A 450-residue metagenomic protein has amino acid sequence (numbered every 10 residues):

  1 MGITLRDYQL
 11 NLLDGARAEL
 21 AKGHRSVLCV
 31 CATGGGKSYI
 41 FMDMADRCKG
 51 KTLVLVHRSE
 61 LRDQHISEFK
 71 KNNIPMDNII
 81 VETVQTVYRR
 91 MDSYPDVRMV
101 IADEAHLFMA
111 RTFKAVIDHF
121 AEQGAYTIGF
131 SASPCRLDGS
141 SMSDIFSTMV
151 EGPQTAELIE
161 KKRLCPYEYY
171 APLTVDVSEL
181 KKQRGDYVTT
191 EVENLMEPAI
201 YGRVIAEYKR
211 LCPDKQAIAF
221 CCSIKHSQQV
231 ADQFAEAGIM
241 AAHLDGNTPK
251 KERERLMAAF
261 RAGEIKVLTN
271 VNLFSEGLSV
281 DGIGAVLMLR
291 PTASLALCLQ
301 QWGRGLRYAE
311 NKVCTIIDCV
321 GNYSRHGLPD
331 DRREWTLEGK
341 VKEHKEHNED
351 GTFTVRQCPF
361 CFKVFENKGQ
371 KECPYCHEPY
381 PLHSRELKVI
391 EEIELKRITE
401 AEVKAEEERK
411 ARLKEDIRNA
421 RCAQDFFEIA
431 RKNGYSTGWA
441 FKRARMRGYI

Functional and structural regions predicted by a protein language model:
M1-L28: Conserved pre-motif I regulatory segment
K22-M44: Walker A/P-loop
H57-L61, E82-R89, A110, C222-K225 (+2 more regions): Conserved helicase motor
R62-D96: Inter-Walker segment of RecA-like/P-loop motor cores
R62-E68, Q228-D232, I239-V271: Conserved helicase ATPase core of P-loop NTP-dependent helicases/translocases
H106, G246-K250, M257-R332: Conserved RecA-like P-loop NTPase helicase motor core
L107-Y169: Post-DEXD/H (motif II) to motif III coupling segment of the RecA-like Helicase ATP-binding lobe
M149-C221: Conserved interdomain linker/interface between the two RecA-like ATPase lobes of SF2 helicase motors
